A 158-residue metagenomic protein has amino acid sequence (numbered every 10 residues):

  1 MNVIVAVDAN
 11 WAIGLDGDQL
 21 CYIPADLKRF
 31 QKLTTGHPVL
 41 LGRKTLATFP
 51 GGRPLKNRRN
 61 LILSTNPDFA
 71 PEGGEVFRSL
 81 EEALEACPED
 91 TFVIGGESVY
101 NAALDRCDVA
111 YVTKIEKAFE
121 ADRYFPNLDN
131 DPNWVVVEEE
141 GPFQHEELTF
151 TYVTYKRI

Functional and structural regions predicted by a protein language model:
M1: Walker A (P-loop) phosphate-binding motif
I4-P38, R43-I158: Flexible, gly/pro- and Lys/Arg-enriched active-site loops
